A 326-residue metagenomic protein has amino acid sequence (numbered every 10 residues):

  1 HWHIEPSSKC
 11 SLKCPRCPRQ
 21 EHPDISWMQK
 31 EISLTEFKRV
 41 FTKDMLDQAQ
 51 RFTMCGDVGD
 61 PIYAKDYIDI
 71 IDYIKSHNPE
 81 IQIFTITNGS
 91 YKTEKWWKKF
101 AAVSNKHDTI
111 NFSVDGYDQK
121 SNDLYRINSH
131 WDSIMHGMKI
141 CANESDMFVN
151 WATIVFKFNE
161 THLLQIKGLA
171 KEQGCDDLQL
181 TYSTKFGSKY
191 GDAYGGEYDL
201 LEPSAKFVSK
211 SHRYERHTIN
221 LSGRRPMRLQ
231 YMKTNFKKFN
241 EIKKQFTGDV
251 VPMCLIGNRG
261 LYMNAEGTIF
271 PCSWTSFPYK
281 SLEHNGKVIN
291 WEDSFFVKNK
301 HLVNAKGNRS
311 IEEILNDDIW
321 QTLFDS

Functional and structural regions predicted by a protein language model:
H1-T109, L124, D132: Conserved alpha-helical substructure of the radical SAM core
E5, Q20-I32, D47, I68 (+1 more regions): Radical SAM enzyme [4Fe-4S]-AdoMet core and its adjacent flexible, acidic and glycine-rich loops/tails across
C10, C14-C17, C254, C272 (+1 more regions): Short cysteine clusters
S26, T53, W151, L323-F324: Short, hydrophobic secondary-structure boundary micro-motifs
F41, I71, K75, K167 (+2 more regions): Non-transmembrane alpha-helical segments in soluble domains of secreted/periplasmic/extracellular proteins
H301-S326: Cysteine/selenocysteine-centered motifs that mediate thiol-based redox chemistry or coordinate metal-sulfur cofactors
